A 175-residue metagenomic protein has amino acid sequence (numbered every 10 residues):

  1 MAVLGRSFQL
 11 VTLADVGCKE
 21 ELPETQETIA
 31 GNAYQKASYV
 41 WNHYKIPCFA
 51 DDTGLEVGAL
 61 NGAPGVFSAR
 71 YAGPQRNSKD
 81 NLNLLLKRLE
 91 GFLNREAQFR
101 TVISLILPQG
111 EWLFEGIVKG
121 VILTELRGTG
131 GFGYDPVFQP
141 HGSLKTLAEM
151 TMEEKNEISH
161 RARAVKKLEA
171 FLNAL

Functional and structural regions predicted by a protein language model:
M1-L175: Anionic-ligand binding patches
